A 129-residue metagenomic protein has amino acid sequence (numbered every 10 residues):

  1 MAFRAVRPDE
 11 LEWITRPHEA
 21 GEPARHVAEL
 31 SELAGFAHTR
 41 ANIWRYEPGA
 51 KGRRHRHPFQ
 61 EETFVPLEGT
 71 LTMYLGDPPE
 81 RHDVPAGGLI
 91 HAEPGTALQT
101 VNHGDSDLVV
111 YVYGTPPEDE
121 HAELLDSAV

Functional and structural regions predicted by a protein language model:
M1-T39, R53, H121-V129: A short, N-terminal "cap"/entry segment at the start of jelly-roll beta-barrel domains of the cupin/DSBH fold
A28, N42-W44, F64, Y111: Conserved hydrophobic/aromatic positions in well-ordered beta-strands
G35, F59, P78, D105-S106: Short strand-connecting beta-turns/loops that link adjacent beta-strands
G49-R56: Catalytic core of non-heme Fe(II) oxygenases with the double-stranded beta-helix
G52, E61, L98: Glycine-centered loop/turn positions within well-structured domains that cap or flank conserved ligand/cofactor-binding
H57-A86: A short beta-strand-loop-beta hairpin characteristic of the jelly-roll/cupin
T72, A86, P94-E120: Ligand-binding loop in jelly-roll beta-barrel domains
